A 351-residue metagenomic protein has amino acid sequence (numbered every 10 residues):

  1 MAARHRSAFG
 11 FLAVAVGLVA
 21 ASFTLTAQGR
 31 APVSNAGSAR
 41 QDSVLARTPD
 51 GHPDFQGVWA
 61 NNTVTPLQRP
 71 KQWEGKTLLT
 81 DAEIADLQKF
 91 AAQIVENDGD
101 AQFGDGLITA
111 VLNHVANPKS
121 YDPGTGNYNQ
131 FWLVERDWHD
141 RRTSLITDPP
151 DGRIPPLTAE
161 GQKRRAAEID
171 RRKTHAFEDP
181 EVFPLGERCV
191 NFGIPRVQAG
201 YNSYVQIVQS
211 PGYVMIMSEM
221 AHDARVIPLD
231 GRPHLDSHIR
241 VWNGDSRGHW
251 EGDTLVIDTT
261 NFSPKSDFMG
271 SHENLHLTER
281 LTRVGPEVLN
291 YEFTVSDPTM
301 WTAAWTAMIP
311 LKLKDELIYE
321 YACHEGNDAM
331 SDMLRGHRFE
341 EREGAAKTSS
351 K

Functional and structural regions predicted by a protein language model:
A2-K351: PEST-like low-complexity, intrinsically disordered acidic/proline/serine-rich tracts that flank trafficking/processing
